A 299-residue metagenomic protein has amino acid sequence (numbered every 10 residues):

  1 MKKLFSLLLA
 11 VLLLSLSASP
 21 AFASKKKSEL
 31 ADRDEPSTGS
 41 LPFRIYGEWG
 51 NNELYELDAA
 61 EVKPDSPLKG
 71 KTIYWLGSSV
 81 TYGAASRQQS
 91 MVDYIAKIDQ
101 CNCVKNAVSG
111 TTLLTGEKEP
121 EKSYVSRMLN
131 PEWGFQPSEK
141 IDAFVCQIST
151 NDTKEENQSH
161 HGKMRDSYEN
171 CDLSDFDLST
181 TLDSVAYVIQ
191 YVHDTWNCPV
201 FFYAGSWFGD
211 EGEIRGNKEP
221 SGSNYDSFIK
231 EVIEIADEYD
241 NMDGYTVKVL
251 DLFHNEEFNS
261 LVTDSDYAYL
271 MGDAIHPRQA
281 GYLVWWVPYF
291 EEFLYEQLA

Functional and structural regions predicted by a protein language model:
M1-L76, V80-R87, K97-I98, P137-K140 (+2 more regions): N-terminal secretory targeting modules
K69-T72, D99-V104, E139-F144, T195-V200 (+1 more regions): Loop/turn elements at helix/coil->beta-strand transitions in domains of secreted/extracellular proteins
T72-Y74, V80-D175, S179: Conserved SGNH/GDSL esterase-like catalytic core that processes O-acyl groups on lipids and polysaccharides
T115, D152-Q158, D210-E213, E257-D266: Short acidic/His/Gly/Ser-rich catalytic and metal-binding motifs that mark active-site loops of diverse hydrolases
V145-I148, F201-Y203, Y225: Conserved, well-ordered alpha-helix/loop/beta-strand core segments that scaffold catalytic motifs
V185-I189, I229: Generic structural signal for well-ordered alpha-helices, preferentially at hydrophobic/aromatic core positions
C198, W207-H254, I275, A280 (+1 more regions): Substrate-gating cap/lid alpha-helix
Y267-A299: Histidine-centered active-site loop/cap adjacent to the catalytic His in serine esterases/O-acetyl transfer systems
